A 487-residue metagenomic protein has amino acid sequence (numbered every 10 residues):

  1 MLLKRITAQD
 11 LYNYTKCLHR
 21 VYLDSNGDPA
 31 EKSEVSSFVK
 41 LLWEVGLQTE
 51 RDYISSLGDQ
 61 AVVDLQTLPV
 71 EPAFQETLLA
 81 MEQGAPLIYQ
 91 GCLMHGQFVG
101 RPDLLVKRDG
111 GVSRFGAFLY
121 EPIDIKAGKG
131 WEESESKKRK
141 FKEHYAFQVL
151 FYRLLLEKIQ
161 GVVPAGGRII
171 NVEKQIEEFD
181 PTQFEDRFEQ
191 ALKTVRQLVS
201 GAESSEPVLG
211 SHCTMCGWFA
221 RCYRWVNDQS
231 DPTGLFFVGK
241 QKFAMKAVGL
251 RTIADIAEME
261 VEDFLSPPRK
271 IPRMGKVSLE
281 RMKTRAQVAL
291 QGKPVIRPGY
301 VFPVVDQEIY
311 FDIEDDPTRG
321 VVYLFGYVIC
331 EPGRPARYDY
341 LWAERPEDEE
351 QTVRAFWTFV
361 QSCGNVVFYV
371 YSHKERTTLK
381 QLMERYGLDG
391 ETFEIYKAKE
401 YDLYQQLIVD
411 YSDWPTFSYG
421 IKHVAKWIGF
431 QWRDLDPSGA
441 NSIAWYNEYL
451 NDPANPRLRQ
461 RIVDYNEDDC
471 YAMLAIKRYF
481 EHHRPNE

Functional and structural regions predicted by a protein language model:
M1-R114: Metal-dependent nuclease catalytic cores that hydrolyze phosphodiester bonds in DNA/RNA, characterized by
E50, I54, G58, R153 (+2 more regions): Short, amphipathic alpha-helical segments that act as regulatory/interfacial helices in nucleotide-processing proteins
L68-A73, M259-E262, M274-V277, L435-N447: Short linear loop/turn motifs
G84-H95, V99-G111, G116-T194, Y338-N441: Conserved DEDDh/DEDDy metal-dependent 3′-5′ exonuclease domain
I123, I170, V248, M259 (+5 more regions): Generic beta-strand/beta-sheet core signal
G166-Q229, V424-E487: Acidic, Mg2+-coordinating catalytic module of metal-dependent nucleases/exonucleases that use a two-metal-ion mechanism
C222-F236, K240-E349: C-terminal extensions
